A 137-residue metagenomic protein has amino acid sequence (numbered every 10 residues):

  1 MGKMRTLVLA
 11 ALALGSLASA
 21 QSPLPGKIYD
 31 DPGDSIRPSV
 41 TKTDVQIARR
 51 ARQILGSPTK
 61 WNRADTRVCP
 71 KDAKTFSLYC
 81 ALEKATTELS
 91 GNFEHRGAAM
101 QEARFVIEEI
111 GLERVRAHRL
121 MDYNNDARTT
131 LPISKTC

Functional and structural regions predicted by a protein language model:
M1-V8: Bacterial N-terminal signal peptides that target proteins for export
L7, K42-D44, K60, T130-L131 (+1 more regions): N-terminal compositionally biased, intrinsically disordered segments and leader/signal-like regions
V8-S16: Bacterial N-terminal signal peptides
I28-S35, C80-E83, R116: Acidic/histidine-rich, surface-exposed loop or edge segments in extracytoplasmic proteins
R37, T43-F105: Short N-proximal segments of mature Sec-exported proteins
K84-C137: Compact alpha-helical subdomains of small soluble proteins
